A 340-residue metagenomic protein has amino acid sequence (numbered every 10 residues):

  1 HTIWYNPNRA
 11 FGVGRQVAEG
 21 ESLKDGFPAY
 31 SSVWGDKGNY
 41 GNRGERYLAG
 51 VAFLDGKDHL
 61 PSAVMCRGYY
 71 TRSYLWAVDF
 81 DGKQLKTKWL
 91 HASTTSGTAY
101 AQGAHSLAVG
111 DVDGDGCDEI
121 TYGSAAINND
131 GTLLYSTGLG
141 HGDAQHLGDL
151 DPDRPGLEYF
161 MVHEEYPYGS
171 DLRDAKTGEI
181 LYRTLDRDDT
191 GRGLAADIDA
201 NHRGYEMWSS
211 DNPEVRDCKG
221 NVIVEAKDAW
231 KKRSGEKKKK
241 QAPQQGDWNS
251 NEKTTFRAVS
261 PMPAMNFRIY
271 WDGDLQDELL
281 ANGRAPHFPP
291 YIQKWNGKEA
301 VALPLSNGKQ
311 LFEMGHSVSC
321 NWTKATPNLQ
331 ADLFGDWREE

Functional and structural regions predicted by a protein language model:
H1-E340: Beta-propeller-forming repeat regions
